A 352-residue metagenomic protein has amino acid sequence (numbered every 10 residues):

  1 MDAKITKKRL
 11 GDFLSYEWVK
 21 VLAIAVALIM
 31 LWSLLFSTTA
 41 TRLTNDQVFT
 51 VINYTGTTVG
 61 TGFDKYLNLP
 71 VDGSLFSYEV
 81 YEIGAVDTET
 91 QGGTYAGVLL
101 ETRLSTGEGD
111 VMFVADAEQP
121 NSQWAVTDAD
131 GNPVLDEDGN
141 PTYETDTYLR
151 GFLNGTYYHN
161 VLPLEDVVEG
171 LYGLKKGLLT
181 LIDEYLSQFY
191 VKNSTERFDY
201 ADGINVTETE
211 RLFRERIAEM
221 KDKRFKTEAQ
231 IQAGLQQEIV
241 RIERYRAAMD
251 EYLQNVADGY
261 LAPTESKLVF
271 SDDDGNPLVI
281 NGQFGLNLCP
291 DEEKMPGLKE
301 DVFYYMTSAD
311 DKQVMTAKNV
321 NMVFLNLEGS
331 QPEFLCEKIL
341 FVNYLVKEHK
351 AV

Functional and structural regions predicted by a protein language model:
M1-V352: Extracytoplasmic/secretory soluble proteins
